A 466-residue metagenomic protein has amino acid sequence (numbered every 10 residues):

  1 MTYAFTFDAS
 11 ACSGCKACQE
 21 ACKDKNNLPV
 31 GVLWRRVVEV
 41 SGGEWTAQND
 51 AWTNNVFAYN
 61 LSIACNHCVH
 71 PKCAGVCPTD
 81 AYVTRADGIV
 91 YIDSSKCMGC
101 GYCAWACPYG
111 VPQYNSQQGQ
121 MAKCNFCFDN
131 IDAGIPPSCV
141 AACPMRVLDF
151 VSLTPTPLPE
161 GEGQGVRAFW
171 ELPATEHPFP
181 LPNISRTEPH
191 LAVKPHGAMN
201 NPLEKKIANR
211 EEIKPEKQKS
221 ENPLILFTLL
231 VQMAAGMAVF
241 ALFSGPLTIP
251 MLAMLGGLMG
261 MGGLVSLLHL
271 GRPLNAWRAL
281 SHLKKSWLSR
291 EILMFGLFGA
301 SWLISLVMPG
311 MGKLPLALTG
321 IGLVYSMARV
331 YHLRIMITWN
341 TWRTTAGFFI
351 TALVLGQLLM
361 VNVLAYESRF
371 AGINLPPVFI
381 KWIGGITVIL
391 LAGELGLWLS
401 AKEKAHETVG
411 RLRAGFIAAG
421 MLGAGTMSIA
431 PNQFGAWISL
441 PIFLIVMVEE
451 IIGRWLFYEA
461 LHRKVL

Functional and structural regions predicted by a protein language model:
M1-V90, S95-C100, A104-A106, G110: Ferredoxin-type iron-sulfur electron-transfer modules and their immediate structural context
L33, E39-A64, V69, K96 (+3 more regions): Flanking helices and flexible, charged tails adjoining ferredoxin-like Fe-S electron-transfer domains in multi-subunit
D87, E211-Q218, V239, Y331-W339: Membrane-interfacial helix termini and the short, flexible loops that connect transmembrane helices in multi-pass
P202-I249, A253-M254, W455, A460-R463: N-terminal signal-anchor module of multipass membrane proteins
E221, T228-M233, F243-P250, K285-W287 (+1 more regions): Long, contiguous internal "core" modules enriched in hydrophobic/ aromatic residues
I249-M294, S301: Membrane helical hairpin/interfacial module
L270-R278, L333-T341, W398-K404, L456-L466: A cytosolic-side transmembrane-helix exit/cap motif
L440-L466: C-terminal structured interaction module
